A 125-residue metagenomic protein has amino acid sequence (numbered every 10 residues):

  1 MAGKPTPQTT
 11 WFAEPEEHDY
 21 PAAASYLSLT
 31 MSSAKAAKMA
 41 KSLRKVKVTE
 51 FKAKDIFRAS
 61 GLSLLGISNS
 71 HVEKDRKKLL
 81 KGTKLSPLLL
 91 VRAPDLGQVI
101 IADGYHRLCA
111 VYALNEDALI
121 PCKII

Functional and structural regions predicted by a protein language model:
M1-K41: N-terminal extension/subdomain marker
K4, P15-H18, K35, S42-K54 (+2 more regions): Enrichment for repetitive, rod-forming helical segments
T30-K38, S70-L79, L108-Y112: Intrinsically disordered, low-complexity boundary segments flanking structured domains
S42-I100: Short alpha-helix boundary/capping and kink motifs at helix termini
T83, Y112-I125: Phosphate/pyrophosphate-binding active-site loops
P87-V91, C109, P121-K123: Ordered hydrophobic segments in well-structured contexts
V91-A93, G104, I125: Short, loop-centered acidic/histidine patches that primarily coordinate divalent metals
Q98-A113: A sequence-level detector for short glycine-anchored, His/Arg-bearing signature motifs that mark catalytic or binding
